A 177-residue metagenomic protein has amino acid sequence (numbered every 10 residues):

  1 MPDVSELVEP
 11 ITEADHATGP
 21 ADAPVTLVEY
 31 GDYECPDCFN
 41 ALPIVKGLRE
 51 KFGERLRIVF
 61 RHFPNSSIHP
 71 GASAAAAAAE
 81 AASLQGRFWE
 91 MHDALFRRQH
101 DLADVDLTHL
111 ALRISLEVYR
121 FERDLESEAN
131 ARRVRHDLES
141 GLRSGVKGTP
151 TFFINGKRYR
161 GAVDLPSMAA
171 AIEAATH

Functional and structural regions predicted by a protein language model:
M1-E9, H177: N-terminal targeting signals for export/organelle localization
V8-V25: A short beta-strand-turn-helix
A17-G19, L48-E50, R143: Short secondary-structure boundary/capping segments
A17-T18, L102, Y159: Short clusters of hydrophobic/aromatic residues that line enzyme substrate/ligand-binding pockets
P20-D22, Y30, P70, K147: A generic fold-level signal
V28-L112, E117, E122, E173: Structural alpha/beta surface segment adjacent to cysteine/selenocysteine redox centers across thiol/disulfide enzymes
G31, D37-G47, T108-H177: C-terminal cap of thioredoxin/glutaredoxin-like
